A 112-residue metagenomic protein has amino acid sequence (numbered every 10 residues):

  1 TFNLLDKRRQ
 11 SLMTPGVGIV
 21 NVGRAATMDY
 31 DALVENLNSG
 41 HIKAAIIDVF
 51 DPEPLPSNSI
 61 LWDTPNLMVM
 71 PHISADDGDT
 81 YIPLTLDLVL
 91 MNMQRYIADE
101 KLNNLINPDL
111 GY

Functional and structural regions predicted by a protein language model:
T1-I60: Rossmann-like adenosine-cofactor binding region
E53-Y112: C-terminal helix-to-coil terminal segments
